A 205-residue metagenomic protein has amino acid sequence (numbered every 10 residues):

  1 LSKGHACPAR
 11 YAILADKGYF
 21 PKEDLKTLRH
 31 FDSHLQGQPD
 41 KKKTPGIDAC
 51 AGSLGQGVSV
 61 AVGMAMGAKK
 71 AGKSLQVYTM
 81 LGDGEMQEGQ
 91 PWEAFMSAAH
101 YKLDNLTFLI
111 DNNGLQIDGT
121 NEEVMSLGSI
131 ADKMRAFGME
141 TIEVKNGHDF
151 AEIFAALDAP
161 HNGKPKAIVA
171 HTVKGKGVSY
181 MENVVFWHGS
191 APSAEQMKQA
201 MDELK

Functional and structural regions predicted by a protein language model:
L1-H100: Cofactor-binding active-site loop characterized by glycine-rich and histidine/acidic residues
H5-A6, N113-G114, T172-G175: Glycine-rich beta-alpha junction loops
Y11-L14, D40, Q90-W92, D118-E122 (+2 more regions): Short acidic, glycine/serine/threonine-rich loops at helix termini
K73-L75, E122-I153: Conserved thiamine diphosphate
L75-T79, L106, N162-A170: Generic beta-sheet signal
E88-N113, V169-A170: A short alpha/beta connector and helix-capping loop motif
L103-E122, A131-M139: Active-site pocket-lining segment
G147-F150, F154-K205: Glycine/aspartate-rich loop-and-adjacent alpha/beta segment that forms the canonical ThDP
